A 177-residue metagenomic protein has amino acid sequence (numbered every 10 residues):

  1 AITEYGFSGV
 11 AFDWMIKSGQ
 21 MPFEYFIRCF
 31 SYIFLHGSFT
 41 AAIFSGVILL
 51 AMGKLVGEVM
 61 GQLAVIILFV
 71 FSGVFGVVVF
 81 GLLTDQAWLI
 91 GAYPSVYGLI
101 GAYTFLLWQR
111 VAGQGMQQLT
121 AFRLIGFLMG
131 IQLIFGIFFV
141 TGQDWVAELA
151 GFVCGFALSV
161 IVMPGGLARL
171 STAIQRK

Functional and structural regions predicted by a protein language model:
A1-K177: A detector for small-residue-rich transmembrane helices and their helix-helix packing motifs
